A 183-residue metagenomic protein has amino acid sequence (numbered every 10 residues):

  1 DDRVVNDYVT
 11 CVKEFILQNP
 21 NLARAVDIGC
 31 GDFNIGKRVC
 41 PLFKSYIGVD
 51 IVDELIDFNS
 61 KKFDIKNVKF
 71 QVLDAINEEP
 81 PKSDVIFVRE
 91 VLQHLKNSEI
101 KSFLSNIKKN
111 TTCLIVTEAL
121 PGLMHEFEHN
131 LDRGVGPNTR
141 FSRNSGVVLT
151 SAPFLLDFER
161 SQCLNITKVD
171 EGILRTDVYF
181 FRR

Functional and structural regions predicted by a protein language model:
D1-S83, L95-R183: Class I (Rossmann-like) S-adenosyl-L-methionine-dependent methyltransferase catalytic domain, capturing the SAM-binding
F87: A conserved beta-strand element that flanks and buttresses the S-adenosyl-L-methionine
V91: Hydrophobic adenine-recognition pocket in adenosine-nucleotide-binding enzymes
